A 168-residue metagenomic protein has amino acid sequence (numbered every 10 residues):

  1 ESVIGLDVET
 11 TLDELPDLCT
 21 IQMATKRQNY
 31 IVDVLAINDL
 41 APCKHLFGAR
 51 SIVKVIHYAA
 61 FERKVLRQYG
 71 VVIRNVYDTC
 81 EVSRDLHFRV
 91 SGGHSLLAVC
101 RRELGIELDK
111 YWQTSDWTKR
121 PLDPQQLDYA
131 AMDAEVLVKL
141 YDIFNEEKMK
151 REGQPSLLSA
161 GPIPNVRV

Functional and structural regions predicted by a protein language model:
E1-E147: Conserved DEDDh/DEDDy metal-dependent 3′-5′ exonuclease domain
E147-V168: Acidic catalytic cores of enzymes that act on phosphate-bearing nucleotides/polynucleotides
